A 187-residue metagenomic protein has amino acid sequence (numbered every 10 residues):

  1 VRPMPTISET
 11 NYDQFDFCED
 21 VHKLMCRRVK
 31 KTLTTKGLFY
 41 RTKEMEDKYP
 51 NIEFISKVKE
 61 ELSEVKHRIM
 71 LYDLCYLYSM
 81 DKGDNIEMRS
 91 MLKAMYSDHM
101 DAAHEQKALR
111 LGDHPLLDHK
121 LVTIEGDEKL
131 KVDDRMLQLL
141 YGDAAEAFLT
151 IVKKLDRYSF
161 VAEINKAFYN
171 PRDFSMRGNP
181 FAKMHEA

Functional and structural regions predicted by a protein language model:
V1-A187: Intrinsically disordered, low-complexity N-terminal extensions of AAA+/P-loop NTPases that precede the structured
